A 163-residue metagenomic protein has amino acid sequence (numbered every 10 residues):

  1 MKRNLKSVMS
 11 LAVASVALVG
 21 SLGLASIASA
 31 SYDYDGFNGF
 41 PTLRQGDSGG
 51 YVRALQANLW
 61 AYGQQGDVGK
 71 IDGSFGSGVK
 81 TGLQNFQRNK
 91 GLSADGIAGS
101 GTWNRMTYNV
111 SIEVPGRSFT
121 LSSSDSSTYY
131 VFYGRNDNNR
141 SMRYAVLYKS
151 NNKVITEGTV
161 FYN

Functional and structural regions predicted by a protein language model:
K2-V8, S15, V19-K70, F119-S141 (+1 more regions): Acidic, Ser/Thr/Pro/Gly-enriched interdomain connector segments
S10, A14, A25-A30, V79-G82 (+2 more regions): Small-side-chain structural scaffolding
V13-V16, L92: Exposed boundary/loop context
R44-G50, W60-Y108: Short acidic, glycine/serine/threonine-rich helix-capping segments at coil-helix boundaries
D95-R135: A contiguous, mid-protein "functional segment" used to position or interact with cofactors/ions or partner subunits
